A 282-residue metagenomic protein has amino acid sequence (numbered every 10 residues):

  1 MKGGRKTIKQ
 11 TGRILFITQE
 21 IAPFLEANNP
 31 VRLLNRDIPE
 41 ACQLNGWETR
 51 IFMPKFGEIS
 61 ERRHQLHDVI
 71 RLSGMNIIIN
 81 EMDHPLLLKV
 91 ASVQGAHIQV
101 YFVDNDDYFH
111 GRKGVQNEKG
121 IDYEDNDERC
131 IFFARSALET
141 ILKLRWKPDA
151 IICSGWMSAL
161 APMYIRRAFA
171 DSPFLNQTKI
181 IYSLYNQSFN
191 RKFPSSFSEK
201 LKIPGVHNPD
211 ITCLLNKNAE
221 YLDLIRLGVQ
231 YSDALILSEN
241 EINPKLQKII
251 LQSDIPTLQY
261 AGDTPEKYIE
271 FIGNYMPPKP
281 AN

Functional and structural regions predicted by a protein language model:
K2-N282: Catalytic cores of nucleotide-sugar-dependent glycosyltransferases that transfer UDP/GDP/TDP-activated
